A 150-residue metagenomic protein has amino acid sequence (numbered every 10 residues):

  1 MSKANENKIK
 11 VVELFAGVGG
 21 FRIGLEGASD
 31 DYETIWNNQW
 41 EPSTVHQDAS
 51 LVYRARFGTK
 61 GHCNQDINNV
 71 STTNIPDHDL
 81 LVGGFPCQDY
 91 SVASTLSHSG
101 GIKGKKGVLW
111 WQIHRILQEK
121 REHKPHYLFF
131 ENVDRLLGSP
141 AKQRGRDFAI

Functional and structural regions predicted by a protein language model:
M1-I150: Conserved active-site and SAM-binding loop architecture of S-adenosyl-L-methionine-dependent nucleic-acid
